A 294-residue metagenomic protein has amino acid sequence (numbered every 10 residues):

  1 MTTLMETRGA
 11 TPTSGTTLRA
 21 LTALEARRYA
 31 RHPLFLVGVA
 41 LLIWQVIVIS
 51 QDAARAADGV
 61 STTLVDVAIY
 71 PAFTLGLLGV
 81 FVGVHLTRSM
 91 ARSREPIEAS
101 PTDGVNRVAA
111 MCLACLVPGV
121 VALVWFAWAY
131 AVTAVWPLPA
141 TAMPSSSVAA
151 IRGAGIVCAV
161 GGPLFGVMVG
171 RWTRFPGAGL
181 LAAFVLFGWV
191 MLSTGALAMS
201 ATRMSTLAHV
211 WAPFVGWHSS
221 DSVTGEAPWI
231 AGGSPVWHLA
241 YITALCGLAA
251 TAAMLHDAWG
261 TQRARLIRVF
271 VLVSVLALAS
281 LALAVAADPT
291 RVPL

Functional and structural regions predicted by a protein language model:
M1-S89, I242-L294: Hydrophobic alpha-helical transmembrane segments
G9-T16, H85-E98, G155, A159-W189: Cytoplasmic juxtamembrane interface segments
L42-S50, L123-V124, W128, F184-A196 (+1 more regions): Aromatic-anchored segments of alpha-helical transmembrane domains
V46-L78, V82-G83, C112-L180: Secretory targeting signals
I97-V105: Short helix-to-coil transition segments within interhelical loops that connect adjacent transmembrane helices
N106-A110: Alpha-helix N-cap/helix-start motif at helix boundaries, enriched for small hydrophobics
G177-A208: Transmembrane helix segments
A198-D257: Membrane-embedded alpha-helical segments of integral membrane proteins
